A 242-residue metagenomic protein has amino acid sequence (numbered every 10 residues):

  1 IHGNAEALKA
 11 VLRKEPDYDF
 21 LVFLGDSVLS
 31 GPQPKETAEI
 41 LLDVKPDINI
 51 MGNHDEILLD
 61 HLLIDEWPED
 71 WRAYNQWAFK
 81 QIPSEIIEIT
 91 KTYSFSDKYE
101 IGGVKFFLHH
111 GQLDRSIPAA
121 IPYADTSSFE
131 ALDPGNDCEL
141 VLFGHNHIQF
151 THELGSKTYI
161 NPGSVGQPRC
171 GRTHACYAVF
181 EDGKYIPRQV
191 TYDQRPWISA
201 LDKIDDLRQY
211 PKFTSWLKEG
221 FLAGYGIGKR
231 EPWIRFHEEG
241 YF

Functional and structural regions predicted by a protein language model:
G3, L29, L113, I148 (+1 more regions): Short active-site segment of divalent metal-dependent hydrolases/proteases that encodes the spacing between
G3-I87, K91: Core catalytic region of metal-dependent phosphoesterases/phosphodiesterases, especially metallo-beta-lactamase-like
L21-D26, I48-N53, H109, L140-H147 (+1 more regions): Active-site neighborhood of phospho(di)ester-bond hydrolases with catalytic His/Asp-centered motifs
E66-A73, V104-G135, P168: Active-site-proximal segments of metal-dependent phosphoesterases and phosphodiesterases across multiple
S96-K98, L108, T151, Y177-V179: Conserved hydrophobic/aromatic beta-strand scaffold that supports enzyme active sites
K98-F107, L154-T158: Beta-strand-turn-beta hairpins that frame and shape the catalytic cleft of phosphate-ester-processing enzymes
T126-I160, V165, A175: Anionic-ligand binding region
E153-F242: Acidic, His/Gly-rich catalytic cores of divalent-metal-dependent hydrolytic chemistry
